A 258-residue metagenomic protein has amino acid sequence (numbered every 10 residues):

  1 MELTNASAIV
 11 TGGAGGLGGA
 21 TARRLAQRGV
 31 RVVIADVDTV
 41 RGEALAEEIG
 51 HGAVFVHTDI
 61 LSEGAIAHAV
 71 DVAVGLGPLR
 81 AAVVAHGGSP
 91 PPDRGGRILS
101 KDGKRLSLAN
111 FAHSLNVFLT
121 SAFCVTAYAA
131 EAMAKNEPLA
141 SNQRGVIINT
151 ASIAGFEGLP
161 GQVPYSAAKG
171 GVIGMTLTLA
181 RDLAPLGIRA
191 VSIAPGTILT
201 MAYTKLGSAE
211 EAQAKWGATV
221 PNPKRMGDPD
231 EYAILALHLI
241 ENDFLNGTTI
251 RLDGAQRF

Functional and structural regions predicted by a protein language model:
E2, D228-L252, R257: C-terminal substrate-recognition "lid" of short-chain dehydrogenase/reductases
E2-V33, L179: Canonical Rossmann dinucleotide-binding motif of NAD(H)/NADP(H)-dependent dehydrogenases/reductases, specifically
G88-A112, E131, K135-Q143, G161-P164 (+1 more regions): Conserved mid-core segment of classical short-chain dehydrogenase/reductases
S100-C124, I147-I148, V172: Catalytic Tyr-X3-Lys loop
S114-N116, E210-E231: Catalytic Tyr-x(3-8)-Lys segment
T126, A168, T176: Active-site helix of classical SDR
E131, A180-D182: Alpha-helical segment proximal to the catalytic Tyr-Lys
S152: Residue(s) in the substrate-gating loop at a strand-loop-helix junction that position the organic substrate next
